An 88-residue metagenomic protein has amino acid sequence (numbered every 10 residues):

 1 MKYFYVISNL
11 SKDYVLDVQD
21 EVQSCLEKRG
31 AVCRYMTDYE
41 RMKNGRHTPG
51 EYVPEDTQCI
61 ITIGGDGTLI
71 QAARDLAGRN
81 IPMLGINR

Functional and structural regions predicted by a protein language model:
M1-F4: Extreme N-terminal starter segment of soluble prokaryotic enzymes
V6-S8, T57-Q58: A short, structure-level motif marking secondary-structure boundaries and short turns
I7-N9, A31-D38: Short internal beta-strands
S8-S11, S24: Generic serine detector
Y14, Y39-M42, H47-R88: Small-residue-rich beta-alpha loop regions that form the catalytic core of phosphotransfer and lipid-active enzymes
D20-V22, R46-H47: Short, aromatic/basic amphipathic alpha-helical patches
E21-A31: A short, Lys/Arg-enriched amphipathic alpha-helix followed by its capping loop at the start of a domain
